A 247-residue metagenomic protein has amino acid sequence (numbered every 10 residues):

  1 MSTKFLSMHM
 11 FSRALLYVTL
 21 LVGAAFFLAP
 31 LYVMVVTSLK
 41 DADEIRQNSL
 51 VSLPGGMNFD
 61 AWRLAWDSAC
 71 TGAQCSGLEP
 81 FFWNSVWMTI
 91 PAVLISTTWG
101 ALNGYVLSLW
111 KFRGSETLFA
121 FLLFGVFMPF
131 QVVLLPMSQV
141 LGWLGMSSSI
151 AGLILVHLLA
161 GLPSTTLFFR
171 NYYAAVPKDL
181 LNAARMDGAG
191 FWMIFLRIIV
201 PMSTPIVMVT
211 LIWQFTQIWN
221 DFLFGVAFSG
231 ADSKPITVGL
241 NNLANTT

Functional and structural regions predicted by a protein language model:
T3-L6, S12-T247: A structural signal for multi-pass alpha-helical bundles of membrane permease subunits that mediate small-molecule
